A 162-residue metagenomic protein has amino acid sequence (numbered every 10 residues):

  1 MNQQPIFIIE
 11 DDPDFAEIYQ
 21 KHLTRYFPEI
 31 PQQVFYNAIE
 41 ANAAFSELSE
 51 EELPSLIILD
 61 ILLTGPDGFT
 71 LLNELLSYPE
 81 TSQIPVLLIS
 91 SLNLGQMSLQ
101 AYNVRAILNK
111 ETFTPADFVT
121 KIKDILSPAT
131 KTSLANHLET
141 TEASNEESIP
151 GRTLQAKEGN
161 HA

Functional and structural regions predicted by a protein language model:
E10: Conserved acidic carboxylate
P13-N37: Two-component/phosphorelay signaling modules centered on CheY-like receiver
V34-L56: Acidic, metal-coordinating helix/loop segments flanking the phosphotransfer/catalytic sites of two-component signaling
L59-I61: Active-site residues of response regulator receiver
T64: The feature encodes the CheY-like receiver
L87-I89, K110: Hydrophobic/aromatic residues positioned on beta-strands within the core alpha/beta folds
P115, A129-A162: CheY-like receiver
